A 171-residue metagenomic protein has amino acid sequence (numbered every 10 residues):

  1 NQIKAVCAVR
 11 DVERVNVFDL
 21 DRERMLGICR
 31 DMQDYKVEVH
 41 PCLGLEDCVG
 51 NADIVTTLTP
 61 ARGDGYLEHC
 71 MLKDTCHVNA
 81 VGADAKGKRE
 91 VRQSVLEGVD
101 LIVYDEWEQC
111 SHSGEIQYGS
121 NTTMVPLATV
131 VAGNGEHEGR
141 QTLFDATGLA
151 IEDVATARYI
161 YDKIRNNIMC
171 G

Functional and structural regions predicted by a protein language model:
Q2, V6, A157: Aromatic pocket-lining residues of Rossmann-like dinucleotide-binding sites
A8-Q33: NAD(P)-binding Rossmann-fold cofactor-contacting core
D11-R14, E38, L101: Residues at the starts of beta-strands that form the adenosine-phosphate
L20-E23, G50, T122-V125, L149-A155: Conserved active-site and cofactor/substrate-binding residues in soluble primary-metabolism enzymes
R24, E38-L67, M71, C76-K86: Rossmann-like NAD(P)-binding element
K73-G135, V154-Y159: Rossmann-fold NAD(P)-binding glycine/threonine-rich loop
V131-A150: Glycine- and charged-residue-rich phosphate/anionic-cofactor binding loop of Rossmann-like
Y159-G171: Phosphate-binding loop/pocket of nucleotide- and phosphate-handling active sites
